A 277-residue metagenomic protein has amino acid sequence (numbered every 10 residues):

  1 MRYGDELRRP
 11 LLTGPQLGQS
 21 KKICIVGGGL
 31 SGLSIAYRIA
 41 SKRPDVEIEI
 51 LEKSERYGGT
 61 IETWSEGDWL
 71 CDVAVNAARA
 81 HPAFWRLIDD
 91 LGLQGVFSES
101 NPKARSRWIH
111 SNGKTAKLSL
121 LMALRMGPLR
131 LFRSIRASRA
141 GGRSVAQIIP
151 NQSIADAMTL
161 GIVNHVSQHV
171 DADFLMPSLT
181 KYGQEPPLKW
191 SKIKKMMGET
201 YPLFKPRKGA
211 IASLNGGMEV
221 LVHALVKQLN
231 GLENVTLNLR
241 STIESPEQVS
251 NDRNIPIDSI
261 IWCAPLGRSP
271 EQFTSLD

Functional and structural regions predicted by a protein language model:
M1-K22, S41-V46: Extreme N-terminal leader/targeting segments of oxidoreductases
G27-L30: Glycine-rich Rossmann-fold phosphate-binding loop(s) that bind the pyrophosphate of adenine dinucleotide cofactors
A40-S65: Glycine-rich FAD pyrophosphate-binding loop
W64-I88: N-terminal glycine-rich dinucleotide-binding loop that anchors FAD/FMN and/or NAD(P) in oxidoreductases
N76-A83, R136-P150, I154, P202-K227: Short beta-strand to alpha-helix junction loop
H81-K195: Mobile amphipathic helical/loop "lid" adjacent to a hydrophobic cofactor/ligand pocket
P187-E244: Helical element adjacent to the flavin cofactor pocket in flavoenzyme catalytic cores
R240-D277: Central helical "cap/lid" subdomain
